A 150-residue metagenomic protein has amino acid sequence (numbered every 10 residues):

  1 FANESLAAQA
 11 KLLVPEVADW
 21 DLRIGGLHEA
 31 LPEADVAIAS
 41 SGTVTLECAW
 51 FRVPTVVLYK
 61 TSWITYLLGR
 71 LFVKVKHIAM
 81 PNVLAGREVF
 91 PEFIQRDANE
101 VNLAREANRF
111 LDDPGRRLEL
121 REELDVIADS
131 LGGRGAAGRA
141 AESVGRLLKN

Functional and structural regions predicted by a protein language model:
F1-N150: Nucleotide-activated sugar donor-binding and catalytic core shared by glycosyltransferases and related lipid-linked
